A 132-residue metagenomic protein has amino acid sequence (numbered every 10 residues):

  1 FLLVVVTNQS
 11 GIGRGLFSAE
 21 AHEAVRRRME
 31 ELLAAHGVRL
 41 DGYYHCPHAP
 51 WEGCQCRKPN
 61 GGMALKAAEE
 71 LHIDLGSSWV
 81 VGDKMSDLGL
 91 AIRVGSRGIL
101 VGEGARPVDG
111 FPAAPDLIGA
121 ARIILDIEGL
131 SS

Functional and structural regions predicted by a protein language model:
F1-V6: PIN/NYN-family metal-dependent endoribonuclease catalytic core
N8-I12, Y44-P50: Short linear capping/connector segments at secondary-structure termini
Q9-H22: A short secondary-structure junction motif
A19-D41, A49-S132: Asp-based, Mg2+/Mn2+-dependent phosphohydrolase catalytic module
